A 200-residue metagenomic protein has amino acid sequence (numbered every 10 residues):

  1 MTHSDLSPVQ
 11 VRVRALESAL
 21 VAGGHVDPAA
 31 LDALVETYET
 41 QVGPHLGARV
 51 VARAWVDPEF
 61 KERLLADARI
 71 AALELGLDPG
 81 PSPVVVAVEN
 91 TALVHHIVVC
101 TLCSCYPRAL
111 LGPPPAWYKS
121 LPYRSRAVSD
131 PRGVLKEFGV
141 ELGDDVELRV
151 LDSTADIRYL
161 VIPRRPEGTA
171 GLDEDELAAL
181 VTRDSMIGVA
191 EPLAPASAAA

Functional and structural regions predicted by a protein language model:
M1-A200: Terminal, compositionally biased segments used for targeting/anchoring and flexible tails
